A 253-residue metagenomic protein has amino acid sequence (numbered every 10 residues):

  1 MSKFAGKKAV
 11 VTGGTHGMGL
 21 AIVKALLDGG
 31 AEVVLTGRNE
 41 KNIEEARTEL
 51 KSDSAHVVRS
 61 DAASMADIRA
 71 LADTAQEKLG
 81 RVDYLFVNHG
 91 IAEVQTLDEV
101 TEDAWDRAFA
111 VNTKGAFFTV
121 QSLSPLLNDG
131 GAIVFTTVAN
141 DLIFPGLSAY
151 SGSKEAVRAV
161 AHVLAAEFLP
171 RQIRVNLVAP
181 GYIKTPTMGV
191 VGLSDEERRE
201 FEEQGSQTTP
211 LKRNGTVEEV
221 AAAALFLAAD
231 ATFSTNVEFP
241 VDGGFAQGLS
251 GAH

Functional and structural regions predicted by a protein language model:
T15-H16: Conserved glycine-rich cofactor-binding loop
L79-G80, L126, R213-V241: C-terminal substrate-recognition "lid" of short-chain dehydrogenase/reductases
N88-E93, G244: Conserved NAD(P)H cofactor-binding loop of Rossmann-fold oxidoreductase domains
T96-L97, A104-F109, G205: Substrate-binding pocket helix/loop in short-chain dehydrogenase/reductase
V134-A156, A161-P170, Y182-I183: Catalytic loop of short-chain dehydrogenase/reductase
R158, V175, P180-V190: Short, flexible catalytic-loop segment of classical short-chain dehydrogenase/reductase
L169, R174, S234-N236: Short, small/polar-rich loop/turn modules that mediate ligand/substrate recognition or access, typified
